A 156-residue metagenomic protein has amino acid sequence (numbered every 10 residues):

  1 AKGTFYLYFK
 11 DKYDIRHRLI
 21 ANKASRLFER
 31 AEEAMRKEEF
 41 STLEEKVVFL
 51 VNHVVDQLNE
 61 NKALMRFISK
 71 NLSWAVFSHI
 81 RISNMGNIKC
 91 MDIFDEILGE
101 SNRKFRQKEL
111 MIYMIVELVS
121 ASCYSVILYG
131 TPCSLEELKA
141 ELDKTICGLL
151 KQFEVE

Functional and structural regions predicted by a protein language model:
A1-D14, R18: Helix-turn-helix
K12, L19, K23-L27, L50 (+5 more regions): Hydrophobic/aromatic residues within well-ordered alpha-helical segments
R18, N22, E32-E60, I115: Hydrophobic alpha-helical connector segments
L19, K23, L27, A31 (+3 more regions): Hydrophobic recognition helices of helix-based DNA-binding modules
S25, E29, Q57, A75-N102 (+3 more regions): Amphipathic alpha-helical packing segments from all-alpha helical-bundle domains
E32-F40, A63, K70-S73, G99-R103 (+2 more regions): Short, flexible helix-adjacent loops and helix caps
D56-S78, D95, A121-L128: Amphipathic alpha-helical segments used for helix-helix packing
L98-T145, F153-E156: Hydrophobic/aromatic-rich alpha-helical bundle segments in the mid-to-C-terminal region
